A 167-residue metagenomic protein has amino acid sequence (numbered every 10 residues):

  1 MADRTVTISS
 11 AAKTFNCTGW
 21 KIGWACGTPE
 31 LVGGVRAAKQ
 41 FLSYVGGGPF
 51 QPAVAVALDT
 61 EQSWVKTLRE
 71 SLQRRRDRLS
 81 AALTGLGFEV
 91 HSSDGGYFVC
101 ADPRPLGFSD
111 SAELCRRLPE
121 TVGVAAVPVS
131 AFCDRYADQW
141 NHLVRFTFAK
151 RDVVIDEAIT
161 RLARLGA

Functional and structural regions predicted by a protein language model:
M1-A167: PLP-dependent class I/II
